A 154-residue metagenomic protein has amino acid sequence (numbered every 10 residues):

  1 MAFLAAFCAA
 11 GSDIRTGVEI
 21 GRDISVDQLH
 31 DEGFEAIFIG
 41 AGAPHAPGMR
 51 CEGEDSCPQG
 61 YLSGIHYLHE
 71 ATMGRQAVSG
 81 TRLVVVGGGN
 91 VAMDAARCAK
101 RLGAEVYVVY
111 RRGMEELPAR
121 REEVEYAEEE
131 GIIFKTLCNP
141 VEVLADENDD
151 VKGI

Functional and structural regions predicted by a protein language model:
A2-P47, S63-T72, S79, R101-I154: A Rossmann-like FAD-binding core segment of flavoenzymes
F38, G60, L83-V85: Short glycine- and Lys/Arg-enriched binding-loop motifs that mark or flank ligand-binding interfaces
M49-G53, A96-C98, R121: Short amphipathic alpha-helical segments
C51-H66: A short, gly/pro- and small-residue-rich
E52-G53, G74-Q76: Short secondary-structure boundary/capping segments
G60, V91-A95, E123: Generic hydrophobic secondary-structure packing signal
R75-A104: Rossmann-like NAD(P)H-binding beta-loop-alpha module
